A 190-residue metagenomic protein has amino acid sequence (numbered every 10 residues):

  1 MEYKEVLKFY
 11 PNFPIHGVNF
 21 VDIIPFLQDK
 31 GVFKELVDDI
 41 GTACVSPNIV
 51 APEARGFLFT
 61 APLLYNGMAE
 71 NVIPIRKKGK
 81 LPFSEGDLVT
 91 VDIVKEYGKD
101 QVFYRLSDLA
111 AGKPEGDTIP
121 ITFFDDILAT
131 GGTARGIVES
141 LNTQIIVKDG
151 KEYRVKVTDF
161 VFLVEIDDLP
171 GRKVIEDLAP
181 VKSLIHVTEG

Functional and structural regions predicted by a protein language model:
M1-G190: PRPP-associated nucleotide enzymes
